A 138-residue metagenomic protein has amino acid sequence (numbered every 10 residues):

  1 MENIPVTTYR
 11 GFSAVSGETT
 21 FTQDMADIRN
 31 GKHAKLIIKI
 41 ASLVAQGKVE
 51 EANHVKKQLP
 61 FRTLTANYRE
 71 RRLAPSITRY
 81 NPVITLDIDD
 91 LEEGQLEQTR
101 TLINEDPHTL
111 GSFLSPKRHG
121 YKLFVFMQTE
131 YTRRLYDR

Functional and structural regions predicted by a protein language model:
M1-P82: DNA replication initiation on ssDNA origins
V83-T85, F124: Conserved hydrophobic/aromatic beta-strand scaffold that supports enzyme active sites
D87-L96: Short, surface-exposed ligand-recognition loops at beta-strand->loop->(often short) alpha-helix junctions that present
T99-E105, M127-R138: Helical (often loop-to-helix) elements that flank the catalytic cores of nucleotide-handling enzymes
G111-K117: Short beta-strand
H119-F126: A generic structural motif
